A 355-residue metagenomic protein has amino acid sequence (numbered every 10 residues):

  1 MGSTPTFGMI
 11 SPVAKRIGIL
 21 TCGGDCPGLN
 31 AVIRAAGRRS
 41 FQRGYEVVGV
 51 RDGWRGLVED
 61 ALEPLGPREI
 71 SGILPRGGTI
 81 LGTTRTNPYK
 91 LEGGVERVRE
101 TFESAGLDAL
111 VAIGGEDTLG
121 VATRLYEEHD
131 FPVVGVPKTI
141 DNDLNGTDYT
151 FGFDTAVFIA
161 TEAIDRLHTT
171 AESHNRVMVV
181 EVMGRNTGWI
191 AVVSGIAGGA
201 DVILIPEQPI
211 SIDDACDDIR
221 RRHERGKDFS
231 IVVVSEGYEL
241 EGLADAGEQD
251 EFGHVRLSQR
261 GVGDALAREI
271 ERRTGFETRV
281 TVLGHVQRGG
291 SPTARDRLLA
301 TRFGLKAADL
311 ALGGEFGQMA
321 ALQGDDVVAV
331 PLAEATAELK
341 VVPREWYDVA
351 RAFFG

Functional and structural regions predicted by a protein language model:
M1-T4: Short, positively charged low-complexity motifs
I10, L57-T118, Y149-A163, G355: Glycine-rich oxoanion-binding loops at beta->alpha junctions
I10-V58: N-terminal phosphate-binding or glycine-rich loops at protein starts, especially the Walker A/P-loop of NTPases
C22-D25, Y45, V50-G56, R85-T86 (+6 more regions): Short, ordered loop/turn segments at secondary-structure junctions
D25-A36, L57-V58, E92-G93, L110-T123 (+5 more regions): Short glycine/serine/threonine-rich phosphate/pyrophosphate-binding segments that cradle anionic phosphate groups
R43-G44, V48-V50, Y126-I159, I205-S211: Short, acidic/small-residue loops that bind anionic groups at enzyme active sites
T101, A109-G114, A122-R124, H129 (+2 more regions): Accessory alpha-helical/coil subdomains and C-terminal extensions that flank or cap enzyme catalytic cores
A265, Q318-G355: Phosphate-binding loop/pocket of nucleotide- and phosphate-handling active sites
